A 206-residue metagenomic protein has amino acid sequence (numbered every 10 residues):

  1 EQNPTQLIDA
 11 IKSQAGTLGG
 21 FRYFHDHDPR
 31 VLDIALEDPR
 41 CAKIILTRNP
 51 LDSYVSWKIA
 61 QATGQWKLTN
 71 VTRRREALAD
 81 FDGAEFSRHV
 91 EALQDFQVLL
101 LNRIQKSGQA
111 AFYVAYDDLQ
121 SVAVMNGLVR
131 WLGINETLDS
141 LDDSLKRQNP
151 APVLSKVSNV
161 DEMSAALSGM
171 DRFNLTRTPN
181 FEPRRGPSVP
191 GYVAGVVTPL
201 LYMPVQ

Functional and structural regions predicted by a protein language model:
E1-Q14, P187-V205: PAPS-dependent sulfotransferase catalytic core
P4, Q97, V160-M163: Short amphipathic alpha-helical segments that mediate assembly, nucleic-acid/protein binding, or membrane association
I11-K12, Q61, L100-S107, L132 (+2 more regions): Hydrophobic, Leu/Ile/Phe/Ala-enriched alpha-helical segments that form helix-helix packing faces
Q14-A15, D38: Glycine-rich phosphate-binding loop signature in dinucleotide/nucleotide-binding domains
G16-G19, A42: Loop/turn-to-beta-strand initiation segments
G19-Y23, L200-M203: Short, hydrophobic beta-strand segments that form beta-sheet elements in well-ordered domains
F24-T137: PAPS-dependent sulfotransferase catalytic domain
T72-A79, F86, E136-V193: PAPS-dependent sulfotransferase catalytic core
